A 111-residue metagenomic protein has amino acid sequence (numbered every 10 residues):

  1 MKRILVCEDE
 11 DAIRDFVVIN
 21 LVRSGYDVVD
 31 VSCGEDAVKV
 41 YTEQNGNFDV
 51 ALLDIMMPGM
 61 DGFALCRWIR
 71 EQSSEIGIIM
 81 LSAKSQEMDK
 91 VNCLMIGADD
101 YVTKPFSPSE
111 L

Functional and structural regions predicted by a protein language model:
E8: Conserved acidic carboxylate
D15-R23: Charged docking surfaces used in two-component/phosphorelay signaling
C33-D36, D61-A64: Acidic catalytic/metal-coordinating carboxylates
G46-L52: Active-site beta3 strand of CheY-like receiver
I55-M57: Receiver (REC) domain active-site loop signature in two-component systems and cognate sites in sensor histidine kinases
Q86, F106-L111: C-terminal output helix
